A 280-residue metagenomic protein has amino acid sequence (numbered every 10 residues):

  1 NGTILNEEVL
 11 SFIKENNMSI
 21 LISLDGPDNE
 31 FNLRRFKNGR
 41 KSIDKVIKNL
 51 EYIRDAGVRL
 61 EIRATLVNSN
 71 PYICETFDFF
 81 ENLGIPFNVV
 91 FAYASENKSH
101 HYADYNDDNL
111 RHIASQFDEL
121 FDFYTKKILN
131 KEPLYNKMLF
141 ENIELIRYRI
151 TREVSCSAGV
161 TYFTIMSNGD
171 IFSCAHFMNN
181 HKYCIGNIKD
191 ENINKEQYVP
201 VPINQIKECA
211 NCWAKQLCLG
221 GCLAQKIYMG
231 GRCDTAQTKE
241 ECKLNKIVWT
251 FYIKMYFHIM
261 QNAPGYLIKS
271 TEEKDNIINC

Functional and structural regions predicted by a protein language model:
N1-G26: Conserved SAM/AdoMet-binding glycine-rich loop
G2-I4, G26, A64-N68, M178: Short, flexible loop/turn elements at secondary-structure junctions
N16, L33-A158, Y162-T164, N168 (+1 more regions): Radical SAM enzyme [4Fe-4S]-AdoMet core and its adjacent flexible, acidic and glycine-rich loops/tails across
L24-D28, A92-A94: Short, acidic/turn-prone active-site loops that include or flank metal/cofactor- and phosphate-binding residues
R111-L145, A175-G220: C-terminal accessory region of radical SAM enzymes
N168, N204-C280: Radical SAM enzyme core and accessory elements
